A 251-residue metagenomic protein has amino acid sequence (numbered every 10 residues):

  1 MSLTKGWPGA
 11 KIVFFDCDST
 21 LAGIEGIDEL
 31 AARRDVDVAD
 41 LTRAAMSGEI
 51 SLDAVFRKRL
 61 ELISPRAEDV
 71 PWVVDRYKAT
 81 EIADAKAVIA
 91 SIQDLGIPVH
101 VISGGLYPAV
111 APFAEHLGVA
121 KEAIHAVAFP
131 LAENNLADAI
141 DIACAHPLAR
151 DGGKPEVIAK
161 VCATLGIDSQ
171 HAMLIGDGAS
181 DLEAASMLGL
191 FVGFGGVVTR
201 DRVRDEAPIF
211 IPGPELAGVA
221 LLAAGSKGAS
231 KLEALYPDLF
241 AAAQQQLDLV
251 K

Functional and structural regions predicted by a protein language model:
M1-A128, P214: Alpha-helical substrate-recognition element adjacent to the catalytic core
A83, A87, P108, G153-K160 (+2 more regions): Short, contiguous clusters of charged residues that form electrostatic/catalytic patches at enzyme active sites, used
S103-G104, D168-P212: Acidic, Mg2+-coordinating phosphoryl-transfer loop and its flanking beta/alpha structural elements, shared across
A111-A172: Substrate-recognition "cap/lid" segment bordering the active-site pocket of phosphatases
A126-L131, G195-R200, E215-G218: Short, acidic/turn-prone active-site loops that include or flank metal/cofactor- and phosphate-binding residues
A132-D138, D201-I209, A220-A224: Short, charged, surface-exposed secondary-structure boundary motifs
A139-K154, E215-G218, G228-L239: A polyampholytic, Gly/Pro-enriched intrinsically disordered region
K154-M187, A243-K251: Active-site/ligand-binding-proximal alpha/beta "capping" segment
